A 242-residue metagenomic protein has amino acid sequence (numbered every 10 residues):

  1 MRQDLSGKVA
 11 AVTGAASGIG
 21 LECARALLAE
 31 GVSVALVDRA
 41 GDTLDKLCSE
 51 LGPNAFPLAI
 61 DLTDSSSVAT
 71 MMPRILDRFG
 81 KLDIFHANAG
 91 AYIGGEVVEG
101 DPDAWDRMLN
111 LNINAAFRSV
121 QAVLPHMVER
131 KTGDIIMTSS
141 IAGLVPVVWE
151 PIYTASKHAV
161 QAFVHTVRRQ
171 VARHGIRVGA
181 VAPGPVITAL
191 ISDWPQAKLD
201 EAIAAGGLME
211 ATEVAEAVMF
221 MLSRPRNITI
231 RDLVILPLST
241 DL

Functional and structural regions predicted by a protein language model:
D4-S33: Canonical Rossmann dinucleotide-binding motif of NAD(H)/NADP(H)-dependent dehydrogenases/reductases, specifically
E30-K46: Conserved glycine-rich Rossmann-like NAD(P)H-binding loop of the short-chain dehydrogenase/reductase
G41-D42, A59-T70, P102: The beta1-alpha1 cofactor-binding region of Rossmann-like NAD(H)/NADP(H)-dependent oxidoreductases
E96-V97, D101-D106: Substrate-binding pocket helix/loop in short-chain dehydrogenase/reductase
V120, S156: Active-site helix of classical SDR
S140: Residue(s) in the substrate-gating loop at a strand-loop-helix junction that position the organic substrate next
R173-I176, A180-V181, E201-L242: C-terminal helical subdomain
